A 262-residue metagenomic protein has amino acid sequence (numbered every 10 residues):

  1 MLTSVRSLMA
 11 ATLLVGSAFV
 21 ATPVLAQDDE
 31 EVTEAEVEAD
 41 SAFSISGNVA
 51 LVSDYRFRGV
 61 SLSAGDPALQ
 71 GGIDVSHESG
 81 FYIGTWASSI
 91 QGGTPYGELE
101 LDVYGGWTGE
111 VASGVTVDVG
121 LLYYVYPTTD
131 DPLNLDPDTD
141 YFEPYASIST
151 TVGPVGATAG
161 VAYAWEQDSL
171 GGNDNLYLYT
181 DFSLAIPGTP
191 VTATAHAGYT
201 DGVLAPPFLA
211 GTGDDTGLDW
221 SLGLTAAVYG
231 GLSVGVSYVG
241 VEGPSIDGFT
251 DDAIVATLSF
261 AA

Functional and structural regions predicted by a protein language model:
M1-S44: Cleavable N-terminal export/targeting peptides
A39-S53, F81: Transmembrane beta-strand segments of Gram-negative outer membrane beta-barrel proteins
S41-F43, G65-L69, G97-L101, D138-F142 (+3 more regions): Residues that define the transmembrane beta-barrel architecture of outer-membrane proteins
L51-F57, A87-Q91, G109, Y123-P127 (+6 more regions): Transmembrane beta-strands of outer-membrane beta-barrel pores
D74-G80, G106-E110, S149-G153, S183-P187 (+2 more regions): Structural signature of outer-membrane beta-barrel channels/translocons
S79-T85, S113-V119, G153-A159, G188-A195 (+1 more regions): Repeated loop/turn-to-beta-strand initiation elements of outer-membrane beta-barrel proteins
T139-T212: Detector for outer-membrane/organellar transmembrane beta-barrel domains, recognizing the amphipathic beta-strand
L222, A226, F249-A262: Outer-membrane beta-barrel "beta-signal"
